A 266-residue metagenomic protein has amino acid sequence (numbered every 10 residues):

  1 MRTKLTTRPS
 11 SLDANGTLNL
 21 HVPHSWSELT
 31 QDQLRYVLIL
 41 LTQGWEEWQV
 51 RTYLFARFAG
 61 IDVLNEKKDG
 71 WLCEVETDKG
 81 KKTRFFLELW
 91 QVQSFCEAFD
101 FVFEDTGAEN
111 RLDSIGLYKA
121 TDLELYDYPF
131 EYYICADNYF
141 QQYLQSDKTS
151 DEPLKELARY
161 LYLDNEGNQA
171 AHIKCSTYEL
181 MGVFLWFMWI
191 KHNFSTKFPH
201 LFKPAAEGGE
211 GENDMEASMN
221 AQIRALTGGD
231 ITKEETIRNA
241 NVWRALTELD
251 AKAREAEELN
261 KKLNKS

Functional and structural regions predicted by a protein language model:
M1-S266: An amphipathic, hydrophobic-aromatic interaction surface with interspersed Lys/Arg that forms lipid/phosphate-bearing
